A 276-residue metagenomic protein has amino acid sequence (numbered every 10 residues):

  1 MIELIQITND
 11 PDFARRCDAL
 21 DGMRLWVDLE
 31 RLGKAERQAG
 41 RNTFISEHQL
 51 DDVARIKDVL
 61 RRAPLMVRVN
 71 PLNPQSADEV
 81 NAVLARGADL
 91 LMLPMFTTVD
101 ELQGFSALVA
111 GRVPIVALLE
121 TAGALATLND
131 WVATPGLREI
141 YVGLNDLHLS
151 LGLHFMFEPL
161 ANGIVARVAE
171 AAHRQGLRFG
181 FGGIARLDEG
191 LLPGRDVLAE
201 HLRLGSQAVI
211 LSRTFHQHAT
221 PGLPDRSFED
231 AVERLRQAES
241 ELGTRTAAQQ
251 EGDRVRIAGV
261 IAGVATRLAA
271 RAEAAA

Functional and structural regions predicted by a protein language model:
M1-P64, L72, G259-A276: Conserved N-terminal beta1-alpha1 strand-loop-helix module at the mouth
I2-I7, L25-V27, L65-V69, L91-L93 (+4 more regions): Hydrophobic faces of well-ordered beta-strands that scaffold small-molecule active sites in alpha/beta enzyme cores
T8-D12, L29-G33, P71-N73, M95-T97 (+4 more regions): Active-site-proximal loop/turn and secondary-structure-junction residues that shape catalytic pockets, frequently
P11-L20, P74-R86, E101, A122-P135 (+1 more regions): Catalytic cores of alpha/beta
L20-L25, L84-L90, V109-I115, A133-I140 (+2 more regions): Glycine-enriched alpha-helix->loop->beta-strand junction motifs that scaffold or abut catalytic
L25-A35, G87-E101, E139-L151, E200-G222: Glycine-rich phosphate-binding active-site loops on the catalytic face of alpha/beta enzymes
G33-I56, N73-A77, M95-V113, A124-T127 (+3 more regions): Active-site-adjacent beta->alpha loops and helix N-cap segments on the catalytic face of soluble alpha/beta enzymes
S76, H173-A276: C-terminal alpha-helical cap/extension of soluble enzyme domains
